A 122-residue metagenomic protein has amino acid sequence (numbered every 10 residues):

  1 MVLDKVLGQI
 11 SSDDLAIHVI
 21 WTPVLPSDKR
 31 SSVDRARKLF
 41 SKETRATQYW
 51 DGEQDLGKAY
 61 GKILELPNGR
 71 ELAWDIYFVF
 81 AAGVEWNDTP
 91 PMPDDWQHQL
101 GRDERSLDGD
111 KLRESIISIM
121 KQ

Functional and structural regions predicted by a protein language model:
M1-L39: Structural microenvironment flanking redox-active thiols in thiol-disulfide oxidoreductases
V2, S32-A36, G52, L56-Y60 (+2 more regions): Stable alpha-helical elements in mature extracytoplasmic
D4, G8-S12, Q54, G61 (+2 more regions): Sec-exported extracytoplasmic/periplasmic mature domains
S12-I17, K42-T47, W74-D75: Loop/turn elements at helix/coil->beta-strand transitions in domains of secreted/extracellular proteins
T22-S27, G52-G57, V84-W86: Solvent-exposed loop/turn segments at secondary-structure junctions within structured extracellular/periplasmic domains
K29-S32, Y60-G61, T89-M92: Short, solvent-exposed loop/turn and secondary-structure capping segments
R37-R70: Short, internal strand/loop/helix patches that form the active-site neighborhood or redox-interaction surface
L72-Q122: Thiol-/selenol-based redox modules, centered on thioredoxin-like and closely related oxidoreductase domains
